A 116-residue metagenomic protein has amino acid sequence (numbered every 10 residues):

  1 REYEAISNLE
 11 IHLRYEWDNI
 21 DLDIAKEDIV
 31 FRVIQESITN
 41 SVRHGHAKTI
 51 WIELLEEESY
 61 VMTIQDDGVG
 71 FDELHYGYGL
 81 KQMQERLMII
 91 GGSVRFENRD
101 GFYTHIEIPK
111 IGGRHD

Functional and structural regions predicted by a protein language model:
R1-L9: Short beta-to-alpha transition helix within the HATPase_c
L13-I34: Conserved short strand/loop->alpha-helix "switch" segment adjacent to the catalytic nucleotide/phosphoryl-transfer site
E27-T49: Conserved ATP-binding N-box helix of the HATPase_c
V42-I50, D72, G91, N98: A short, flexible helix-to-loop-to-beta junction within the catalytic ATP-binding CA
T49-V61: Short beta-strand/loop element within the Bergerat-fold HATPase_c
S59, V69-G70, N98-H105: Glycine-rich nucleotide-binding loop
D66: Acidic ATP/Mg2+-coordinating residue in the GHKL
L74-Y103: ATP phosphate-binding glycine-rich loop and adjacent ATP-lid/helix-beta elements within ATP-binding kinase/ATPase
